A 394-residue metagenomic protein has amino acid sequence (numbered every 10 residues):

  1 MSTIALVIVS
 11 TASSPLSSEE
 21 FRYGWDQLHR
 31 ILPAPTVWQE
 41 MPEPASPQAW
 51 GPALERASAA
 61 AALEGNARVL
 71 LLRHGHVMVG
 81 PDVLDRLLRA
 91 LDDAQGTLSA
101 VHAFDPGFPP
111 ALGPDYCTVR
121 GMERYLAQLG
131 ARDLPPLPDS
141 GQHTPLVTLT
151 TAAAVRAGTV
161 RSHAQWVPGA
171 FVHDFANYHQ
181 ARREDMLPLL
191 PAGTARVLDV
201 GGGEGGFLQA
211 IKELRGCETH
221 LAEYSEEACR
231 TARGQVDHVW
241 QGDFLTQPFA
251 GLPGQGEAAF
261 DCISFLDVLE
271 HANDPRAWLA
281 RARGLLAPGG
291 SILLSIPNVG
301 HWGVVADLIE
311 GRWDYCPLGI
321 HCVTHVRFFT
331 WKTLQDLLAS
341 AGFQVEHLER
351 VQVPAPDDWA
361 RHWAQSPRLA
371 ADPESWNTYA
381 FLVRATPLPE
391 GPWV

Functional and structural regions predicted by a protein language model:
E20-P35: Short, acidic, metal-binding catalytic loop of nucleotide-sugar glycosyltransferases
A53-R68: Active-site nucleotide-sugar/metal-binding loop of Leloir-type enzymes
N66-V77: Short beta-strand-to-loop acidic/aromatic patch adjacent to the donor-nucleotide binding site
D82-P114, N298: Conserved donor NDP-sugar-binding/catalytic core segment of glycosyltransferases
P106-Y125, D133-G141, P145, G206 (+1 more regions): S-adenosyl-L-methionine-dependent methyltransferase catalytic module, highlighting the catalytic core
H143-G158: Conserved nucleotide-sugar donor-binding and metal-coordinating catalytic region shared by glycosyltransferases
T159-V172: Catalytic donor-sugar/metal-binding loop of nucleotide-sugar-dependent glycosyltransferases
F171-A258, C262, R276-L279, E310 (+1 more regions): Conserved N-terminal segment of class I S-adenosyl-L-methionine
